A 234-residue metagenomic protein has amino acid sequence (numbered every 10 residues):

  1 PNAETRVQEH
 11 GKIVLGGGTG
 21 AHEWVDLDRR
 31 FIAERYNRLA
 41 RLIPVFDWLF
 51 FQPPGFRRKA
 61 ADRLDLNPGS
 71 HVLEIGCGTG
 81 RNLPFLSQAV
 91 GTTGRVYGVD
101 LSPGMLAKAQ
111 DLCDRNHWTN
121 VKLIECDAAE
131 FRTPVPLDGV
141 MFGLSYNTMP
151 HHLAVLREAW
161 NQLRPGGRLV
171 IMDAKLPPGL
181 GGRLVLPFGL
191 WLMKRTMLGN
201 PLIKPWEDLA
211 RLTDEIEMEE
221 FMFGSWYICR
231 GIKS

Functional and structural regions predicted by a protein language model:
G11-D65, R81-F85, K108, V185-L192: Conserved class I S-adenosyl-L-methionine
L27-R30, F46-F50, V170-Y227: C-terminal alpha-helical "lid/dimerization" subdomain adjacent to the S-adenosyl-L-methionine
S70, G94, G167: Glycine-centered, small-residue-biased loops immediately flanking beta-strands in adenine/cofactor-binding cores
L73-I75, T79-E130: Class I SAM-dependent methyltransferase SAM/SAH-binding core
G91, M149-P150, L163-R164: Helix-to-beta-strand junctions that scaffold the AdoMet/dcAdoMet cofactor pocket in Class I SAM-dependent enzymes
A129-V140: A short acidic, Gly/Pro-enriched loop at the edge of an enzyme's catalytic core that lines a small-molecule cofactor
D138-H152: A short SAM/SAH-binding and catalytic strip from SAM-dependent methyltransferases
L153-P165: A short glycine-rich, Lys/Arg-flanked "PGG" loop and its adjoining helix->strand segment in the class I
